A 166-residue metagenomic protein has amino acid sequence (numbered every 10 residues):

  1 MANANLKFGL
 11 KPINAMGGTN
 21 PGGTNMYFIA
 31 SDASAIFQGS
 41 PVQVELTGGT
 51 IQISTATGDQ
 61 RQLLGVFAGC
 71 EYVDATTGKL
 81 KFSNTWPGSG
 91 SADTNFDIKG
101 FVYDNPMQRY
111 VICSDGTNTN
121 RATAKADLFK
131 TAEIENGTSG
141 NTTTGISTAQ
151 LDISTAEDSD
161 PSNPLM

Functional and structural regions predicted by a protein language model:
M1-M166: Surface-exposed, low-hydrophobicity beta-strand/loop segments enriched in small/polar/acidic residues
